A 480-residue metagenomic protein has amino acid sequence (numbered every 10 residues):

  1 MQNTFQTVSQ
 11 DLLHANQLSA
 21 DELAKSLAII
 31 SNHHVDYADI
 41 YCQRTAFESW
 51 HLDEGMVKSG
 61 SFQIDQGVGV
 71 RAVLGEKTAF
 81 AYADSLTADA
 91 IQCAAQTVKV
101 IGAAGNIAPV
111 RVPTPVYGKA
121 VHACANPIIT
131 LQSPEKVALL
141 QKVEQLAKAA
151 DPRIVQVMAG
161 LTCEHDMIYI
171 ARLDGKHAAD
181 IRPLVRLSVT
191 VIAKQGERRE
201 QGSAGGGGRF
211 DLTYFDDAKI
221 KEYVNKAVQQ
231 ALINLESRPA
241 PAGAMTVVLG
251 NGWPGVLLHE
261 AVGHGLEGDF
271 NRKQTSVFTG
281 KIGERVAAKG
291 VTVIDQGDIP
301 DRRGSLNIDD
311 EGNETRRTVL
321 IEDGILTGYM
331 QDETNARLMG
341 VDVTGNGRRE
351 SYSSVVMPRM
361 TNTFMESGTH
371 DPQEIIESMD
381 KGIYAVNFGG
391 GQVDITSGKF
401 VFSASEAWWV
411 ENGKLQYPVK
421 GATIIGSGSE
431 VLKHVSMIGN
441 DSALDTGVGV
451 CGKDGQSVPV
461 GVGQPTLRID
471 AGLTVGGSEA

Functional and structural regions predicted by a protein language model:
M1-A480: N-terminal small-residue-enriched
